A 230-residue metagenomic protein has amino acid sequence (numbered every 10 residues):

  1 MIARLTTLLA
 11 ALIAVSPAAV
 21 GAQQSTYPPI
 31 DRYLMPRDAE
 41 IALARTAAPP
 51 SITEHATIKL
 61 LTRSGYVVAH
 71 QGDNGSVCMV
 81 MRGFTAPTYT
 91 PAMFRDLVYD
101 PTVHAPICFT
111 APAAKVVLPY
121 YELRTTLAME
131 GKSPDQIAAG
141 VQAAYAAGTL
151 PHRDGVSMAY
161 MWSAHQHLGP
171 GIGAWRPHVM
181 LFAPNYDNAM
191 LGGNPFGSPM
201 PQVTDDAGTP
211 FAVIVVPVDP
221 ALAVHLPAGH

Functional and structural regions predicted by a protein language model:
M1-R4: Positively charged n-region of N-terminal signal peptides that target proteins for export
T6-P17: Bacterial N-terminal signal peptides
A18-Q24: Boundary at the C-terminal end of the N-terminal hydrophobic targeting segment
Q24-H230: Primary mode marks residue(s) on the alpha4-beta5-alpha5 output face of response regulator receiver
